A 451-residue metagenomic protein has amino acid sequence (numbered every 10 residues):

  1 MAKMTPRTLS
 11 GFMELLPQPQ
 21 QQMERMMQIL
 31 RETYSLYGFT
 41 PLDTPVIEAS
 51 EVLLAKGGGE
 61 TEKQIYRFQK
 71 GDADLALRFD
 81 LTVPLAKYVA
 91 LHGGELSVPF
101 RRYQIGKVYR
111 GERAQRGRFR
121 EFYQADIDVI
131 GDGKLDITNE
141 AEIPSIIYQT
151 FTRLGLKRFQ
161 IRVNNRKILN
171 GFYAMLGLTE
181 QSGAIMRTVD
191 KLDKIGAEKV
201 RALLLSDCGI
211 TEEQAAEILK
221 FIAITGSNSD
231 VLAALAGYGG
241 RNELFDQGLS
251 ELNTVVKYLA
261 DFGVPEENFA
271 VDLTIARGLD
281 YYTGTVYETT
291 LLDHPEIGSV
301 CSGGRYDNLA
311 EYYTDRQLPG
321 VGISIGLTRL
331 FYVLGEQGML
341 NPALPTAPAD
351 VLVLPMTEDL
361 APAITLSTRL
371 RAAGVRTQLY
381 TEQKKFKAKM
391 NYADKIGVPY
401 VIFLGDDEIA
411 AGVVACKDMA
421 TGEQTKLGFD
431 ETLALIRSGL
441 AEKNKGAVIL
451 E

Functional and structural regions predicted by a protein language model:
M1-Q20, Q69, T179-S182: Auxiliary tRNA-acceptor-end handling modules of aminoacyl-tRNA synthetases
P19-Y37, E48-A49, D72, T82-G94 (+3 more regions): Positively charged, Gly/Ser-enriched RNA/tRNA-binding surfaces
L42, V46-A76: Polyanion/phosphate-binding surface patch
T61-D72, L178-V200, L291-D293: Acidic, His- and aromatic-enriched active-site or binding-groove loops in soluble protein domains that engage sugars
I161-F172: Glycine-rich, mobile lid/loop segments that gate access to catalytic sites or pores
A174-L176: Short His/Asp/Glu-rich catalytic/ion-coordination signatures at enzyme active sites or charged loops
